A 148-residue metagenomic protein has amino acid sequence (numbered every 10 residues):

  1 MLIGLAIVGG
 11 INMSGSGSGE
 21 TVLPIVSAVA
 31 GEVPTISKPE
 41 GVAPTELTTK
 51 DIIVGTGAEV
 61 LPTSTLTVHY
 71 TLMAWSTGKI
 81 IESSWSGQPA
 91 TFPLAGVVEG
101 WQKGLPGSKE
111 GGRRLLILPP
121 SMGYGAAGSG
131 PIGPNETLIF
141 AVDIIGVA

Functional and structural regions predicted by a protein language model:
M1-A148: Cross-family detector of peptidyl-prolyl cis-trans isomerase
